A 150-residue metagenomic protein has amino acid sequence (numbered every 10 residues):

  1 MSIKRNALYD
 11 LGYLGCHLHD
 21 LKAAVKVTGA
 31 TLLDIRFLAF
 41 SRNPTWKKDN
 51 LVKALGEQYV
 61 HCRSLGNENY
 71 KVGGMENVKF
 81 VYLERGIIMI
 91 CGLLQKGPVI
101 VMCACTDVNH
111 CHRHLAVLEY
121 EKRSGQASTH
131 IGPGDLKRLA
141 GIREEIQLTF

Functional and structural regions predicted by a protein language model:
S2-F150: Residues lining hydrophobic/aromatic ligand-binding pockets adjacent to catalytic sites
